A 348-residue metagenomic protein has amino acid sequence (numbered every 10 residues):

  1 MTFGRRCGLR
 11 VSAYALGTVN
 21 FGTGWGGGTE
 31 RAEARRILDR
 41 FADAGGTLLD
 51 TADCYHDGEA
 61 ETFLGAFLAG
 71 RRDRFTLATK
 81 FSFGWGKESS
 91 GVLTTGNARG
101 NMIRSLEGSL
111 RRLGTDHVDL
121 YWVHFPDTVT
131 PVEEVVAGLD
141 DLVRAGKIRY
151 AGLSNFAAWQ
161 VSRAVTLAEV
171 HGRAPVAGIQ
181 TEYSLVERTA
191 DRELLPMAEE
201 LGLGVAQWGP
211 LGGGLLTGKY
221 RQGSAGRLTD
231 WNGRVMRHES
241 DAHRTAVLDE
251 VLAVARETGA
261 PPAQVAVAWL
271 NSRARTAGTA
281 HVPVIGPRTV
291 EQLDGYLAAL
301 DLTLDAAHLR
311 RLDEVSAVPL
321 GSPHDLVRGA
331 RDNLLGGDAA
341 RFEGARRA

Functional and structural regions predicted by a protein language model:
M1-T76, R347-A348: N-terminal binding-site loop/beta-alpha segment at the start of enzyme catalytic domains that lines or forms
C7-W25, A78-L93, H117-W122: N-terminal small/glycine-rich loop or linker at the start of catalytic domains across soluble metabolic enzymes
L9-Y14, G45-L48, R71-F75, T115-D119 (+5 more regions): Short, well-ordered coil/turn segments that N-cap beta-strands
L16, A34, L49, L64 (+12 more regions): Conserved, mostly hydrophobic/aromatic
V19-F21, A52-C54, K80-G84, V123-P126 (+4 more regions): Active-site beta-loop-alpha junctions enriched in small/polar residues
D39, D43, E88-T189, E193 (+1 more regions): Glycine/proline-rich, positively charged, aromatic-decorated active-site loop/lid region on the catalytic face
G91, M197-V254, S272, T276-T279 (+1 more regions): Glycine-rich, positively charged active-site loop/lid region within alpha/beta enzyme cores that binds and organizes
V143, P210, S240-D301: Conserved short secondary-structure transition element at the edge of the structured enzyme core that lines
